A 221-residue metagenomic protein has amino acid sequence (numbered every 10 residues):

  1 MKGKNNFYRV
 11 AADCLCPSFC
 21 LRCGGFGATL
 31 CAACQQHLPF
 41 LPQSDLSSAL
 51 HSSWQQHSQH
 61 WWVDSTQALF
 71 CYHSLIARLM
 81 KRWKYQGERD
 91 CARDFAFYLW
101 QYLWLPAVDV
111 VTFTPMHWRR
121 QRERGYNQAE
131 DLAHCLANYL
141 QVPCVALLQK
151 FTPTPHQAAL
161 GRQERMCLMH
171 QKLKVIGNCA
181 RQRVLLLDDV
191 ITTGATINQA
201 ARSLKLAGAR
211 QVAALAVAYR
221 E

Functional and structural regions predicted by a protein language model:
M1-D188, T192-E221: Glycine-rich phosphate/pyrophosphate-handling loop used in enzymes and phosphotransfer proteins
